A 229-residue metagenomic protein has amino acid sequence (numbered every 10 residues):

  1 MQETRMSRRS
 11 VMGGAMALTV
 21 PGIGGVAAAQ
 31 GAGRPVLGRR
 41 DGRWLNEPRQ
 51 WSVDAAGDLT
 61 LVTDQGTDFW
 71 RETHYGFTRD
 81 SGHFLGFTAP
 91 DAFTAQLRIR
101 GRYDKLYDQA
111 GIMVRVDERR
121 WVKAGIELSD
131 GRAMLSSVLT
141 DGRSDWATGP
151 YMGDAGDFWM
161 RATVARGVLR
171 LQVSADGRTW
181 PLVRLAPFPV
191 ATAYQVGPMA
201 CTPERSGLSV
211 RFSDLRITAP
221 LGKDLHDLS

Functional and structural regions predicted by a protein language model:
M1-Q2, R205: Short, flexible active-site loop motifs that bind/organize anionic cofactors or intermediates
Q2-L18: N-terminal secretory signal peptides and thylakoid transit peptides that target proteins across membranes
S7, G25, S174-D176: General structural signal for secondary-structure boundaries
A15, T19, I23, R216-A219 (+1 more regions): C-terminal alpha-helix/helix-terminus motif
G22-A32: Bacterial Sec-dependent signal peptides at the C-terminal "C-region" and cleavage site
Q30-S229: Extracellular glycan-recognition regions
